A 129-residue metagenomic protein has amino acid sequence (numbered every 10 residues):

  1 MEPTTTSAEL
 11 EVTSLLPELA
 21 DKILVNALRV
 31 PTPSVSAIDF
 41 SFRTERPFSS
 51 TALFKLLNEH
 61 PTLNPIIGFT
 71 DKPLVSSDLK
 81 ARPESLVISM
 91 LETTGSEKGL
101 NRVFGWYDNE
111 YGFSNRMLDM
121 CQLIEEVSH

Functional and structural regions predicted by a protein language model:
M1-N101: C-terminal substrate-binding/catalytic lobe of Rossmann-fold NAD(P)-dependent oxidoreductases
P83-H129: NAD(P)-dependent Rossmann-like dehydrogenase/reductase catalytic/cofactor-binding core
